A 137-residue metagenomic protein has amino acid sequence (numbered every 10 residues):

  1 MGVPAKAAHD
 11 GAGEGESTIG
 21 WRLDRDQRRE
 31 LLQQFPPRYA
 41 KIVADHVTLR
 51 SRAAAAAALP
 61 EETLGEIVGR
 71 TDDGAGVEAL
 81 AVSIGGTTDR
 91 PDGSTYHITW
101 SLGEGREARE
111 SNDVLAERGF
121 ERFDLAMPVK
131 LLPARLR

Functional and structural regions predicted by a protein language model:
K6-R137: Histidine-dependent nucleotide/RNA phosphoesterase domain, centered on the 2H-phosphoesterase fold with its duplicated
